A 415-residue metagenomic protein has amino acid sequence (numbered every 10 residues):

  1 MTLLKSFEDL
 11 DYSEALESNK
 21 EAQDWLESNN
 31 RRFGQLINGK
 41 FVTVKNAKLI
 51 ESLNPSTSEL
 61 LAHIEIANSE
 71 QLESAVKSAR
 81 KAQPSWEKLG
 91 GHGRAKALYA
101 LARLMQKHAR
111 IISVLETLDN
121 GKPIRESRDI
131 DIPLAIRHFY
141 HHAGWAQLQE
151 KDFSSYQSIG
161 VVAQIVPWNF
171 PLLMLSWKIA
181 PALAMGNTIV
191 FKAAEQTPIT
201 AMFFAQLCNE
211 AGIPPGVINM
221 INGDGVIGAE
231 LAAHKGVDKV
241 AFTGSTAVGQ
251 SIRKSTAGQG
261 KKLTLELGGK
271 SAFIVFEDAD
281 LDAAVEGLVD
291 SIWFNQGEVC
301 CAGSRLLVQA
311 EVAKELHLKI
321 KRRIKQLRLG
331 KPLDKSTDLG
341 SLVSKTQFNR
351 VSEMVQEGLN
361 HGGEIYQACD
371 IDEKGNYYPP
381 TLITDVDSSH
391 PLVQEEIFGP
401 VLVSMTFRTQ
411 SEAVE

Functional and structural regions predicted by a protein language model:
M1-H63, K96, A100, L148-V166 (+3 more regions): Terminal low-complexity tails and localization/encapsulation signals of metabolic enzymes
E51, E65, E87-K88, E277 (+2 more regions): A structural signal for short, well-ordered beta-strand elements
S58, A79, G90, R94 (+10 more regions): Residue-level signal for inorganic ion chemistry
E59-Q149: Glycine-rich loop-to-alpha-helix module at the N-terminal edge of alpha/beta enzyme cores
Q83, E87, A102-A109, S113 (+14 more regions): Structural signal for hydrophobic packing residues in well-ordered secondary-structure cores of soluble enzyme domains
L148-A283, F407: Rossmann-like NAD(P) dinucleotide-binding subdomain of oxidoreductase/dehydrogenase enzymes
A247-D387, F407-E415: ALDH superfamily catalytic-core signature
V393: Short, solvent-exposed loop/beta-turn-alpha elements that line the ligand-binding surface or hinge of extracytoplasmic
